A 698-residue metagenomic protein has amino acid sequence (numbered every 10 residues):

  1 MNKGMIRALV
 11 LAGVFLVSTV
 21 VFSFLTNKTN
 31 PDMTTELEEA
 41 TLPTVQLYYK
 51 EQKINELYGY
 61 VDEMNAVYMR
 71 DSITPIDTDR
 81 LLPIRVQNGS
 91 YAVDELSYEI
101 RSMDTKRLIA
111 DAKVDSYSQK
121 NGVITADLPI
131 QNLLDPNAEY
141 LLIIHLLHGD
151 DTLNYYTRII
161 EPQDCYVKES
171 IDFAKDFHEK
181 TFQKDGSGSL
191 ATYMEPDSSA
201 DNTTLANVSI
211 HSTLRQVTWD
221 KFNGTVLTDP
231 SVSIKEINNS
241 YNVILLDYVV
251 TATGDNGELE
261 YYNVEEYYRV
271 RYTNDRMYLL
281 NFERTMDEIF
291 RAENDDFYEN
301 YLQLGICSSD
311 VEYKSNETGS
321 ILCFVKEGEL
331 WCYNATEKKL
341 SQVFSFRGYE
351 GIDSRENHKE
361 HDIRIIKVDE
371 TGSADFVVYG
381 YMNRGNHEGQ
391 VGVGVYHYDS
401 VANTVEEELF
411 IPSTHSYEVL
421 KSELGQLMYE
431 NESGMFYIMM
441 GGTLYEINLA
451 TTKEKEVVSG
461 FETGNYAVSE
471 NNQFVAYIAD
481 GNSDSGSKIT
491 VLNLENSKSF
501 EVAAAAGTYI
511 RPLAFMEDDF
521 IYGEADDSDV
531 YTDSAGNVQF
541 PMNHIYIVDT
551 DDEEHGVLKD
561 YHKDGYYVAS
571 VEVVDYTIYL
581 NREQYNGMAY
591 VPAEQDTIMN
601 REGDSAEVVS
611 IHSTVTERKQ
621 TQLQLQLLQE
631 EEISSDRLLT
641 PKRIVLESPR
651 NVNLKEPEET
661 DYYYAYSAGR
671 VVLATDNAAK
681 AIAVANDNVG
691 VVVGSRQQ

Functional and structural regions predicted by a protein language model:
M1-F15: N-terminal Sec-pathway targeting helices
G13-V14, T19-P31, V67-P83, D94-N121 (+3 more regions): Surface-exposed, charged secondary-structure patches
V14-N55, L280, T285: A eukaryote-biased signal for short, well-structured alpha-helical docking elements
E36-R101, L108, E139-K221, D296-K339 (+14 more regions): Core segments of small alpha/beta cavity-forming domains
A110-K113, F282, L340-Y349, V405-S413 (+3 more regions): Beta-propeller fold detector
S240-E283: Exposed beta-sheet edge and beta->alpha loop/turn motif
A335-K338, D399-V401, N448-T452, N493-S497 (+1 more regions): Short loop/turn segments that connect beta-strands within beta-propeller blades
S487-N493, S499-D575, N581, Y585-Y590 (+1 more regions): Extended, charge-rich low-complexity regions and/or helical-solenoid scaffolds
